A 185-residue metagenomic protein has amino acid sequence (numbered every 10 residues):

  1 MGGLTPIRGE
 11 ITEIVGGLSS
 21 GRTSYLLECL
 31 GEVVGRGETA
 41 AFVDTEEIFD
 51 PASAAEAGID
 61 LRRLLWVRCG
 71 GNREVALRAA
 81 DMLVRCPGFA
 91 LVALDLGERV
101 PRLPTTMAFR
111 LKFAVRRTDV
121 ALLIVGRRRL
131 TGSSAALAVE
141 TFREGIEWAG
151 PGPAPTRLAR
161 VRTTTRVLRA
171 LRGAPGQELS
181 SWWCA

Functional and structural regions predicted by a protein language model:
M1-R62, R73-R85: The Walker A/P-loop phosphate-binding site
T12-G16, R62-R68, D95-R99: Short, basic, glycine/proline-bearing loop/turn elements
E28, A55-G58, T105-A108, L137-E140: Short, glycine/charged-enriched secondary-structure capping and boundary segments
F42, W66, L122-I124: Structural beta-sheet core signal
E46-F49, G70-E74, G97-V100, R128-G132 (+2 more regions): Conserved nucleotide-binding/hydrolysis micro-motifs of P-loop NTPases
S53, L77, L103, S134-L137: Short, well-ordered secondary-structure micro-motifs
C69-D119, L123: Phosphate-binding/switch loop-helix module in NTP-utilizing enzymes
F113-A185: Phosphate-binding/switch region of NTP-binding enzymes
